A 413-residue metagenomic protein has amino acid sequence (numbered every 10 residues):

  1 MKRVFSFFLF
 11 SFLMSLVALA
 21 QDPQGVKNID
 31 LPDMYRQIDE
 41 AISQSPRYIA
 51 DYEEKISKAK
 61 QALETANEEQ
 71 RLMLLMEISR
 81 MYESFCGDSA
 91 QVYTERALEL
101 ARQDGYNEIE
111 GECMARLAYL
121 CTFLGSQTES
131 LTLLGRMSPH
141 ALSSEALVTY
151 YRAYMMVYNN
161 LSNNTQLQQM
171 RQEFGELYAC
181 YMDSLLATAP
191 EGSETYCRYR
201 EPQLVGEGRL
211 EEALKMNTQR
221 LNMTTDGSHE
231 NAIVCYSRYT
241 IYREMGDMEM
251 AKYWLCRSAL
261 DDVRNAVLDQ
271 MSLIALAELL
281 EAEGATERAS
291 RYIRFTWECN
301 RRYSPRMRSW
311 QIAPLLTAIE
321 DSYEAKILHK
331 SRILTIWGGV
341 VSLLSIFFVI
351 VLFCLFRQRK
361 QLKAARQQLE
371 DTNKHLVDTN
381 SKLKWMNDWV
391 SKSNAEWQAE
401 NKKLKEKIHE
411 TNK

Functional and structural regions predicted by a protein language model:
K2-F10, M14-R332: A "functional boundary" signal
Y253, R288-R291, W385, K392 (+1 more regions): Generic recognition of stable, solvent-exposed alpha-helical segments in well-folded globular domains
E324-L383, N387-V390, N394: Alpha-helical transmembrane signal-anchor helices
A395-K413: Extended alpha-helical signaling linkers and dimerization cores that couple sensory/input modules to output catalytic
